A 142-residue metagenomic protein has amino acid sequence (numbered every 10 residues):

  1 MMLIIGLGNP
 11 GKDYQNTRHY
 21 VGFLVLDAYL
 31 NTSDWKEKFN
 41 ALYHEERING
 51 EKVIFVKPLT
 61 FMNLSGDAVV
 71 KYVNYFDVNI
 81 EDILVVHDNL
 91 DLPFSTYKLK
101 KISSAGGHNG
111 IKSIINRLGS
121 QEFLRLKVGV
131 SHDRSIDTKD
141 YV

Functional and structural regions predicted by a protein language model:
M2-I102, K112, N116, S120-L126 (+1 more regions): Nucleotide and nucleotide-moiety/phosphate-recognizing core
A105: Conserved TIR/SEFIR loop-to-helix hotspot centered on a Trp-containing motif with a nearby acidic residue
N109: Hydrophobic secondary-structure segments that place a key small or acidic residue at a functional site
Y141-V142: Active-site-adjacent mobile loop/cap segments within catalytic or ligand-binding domains
